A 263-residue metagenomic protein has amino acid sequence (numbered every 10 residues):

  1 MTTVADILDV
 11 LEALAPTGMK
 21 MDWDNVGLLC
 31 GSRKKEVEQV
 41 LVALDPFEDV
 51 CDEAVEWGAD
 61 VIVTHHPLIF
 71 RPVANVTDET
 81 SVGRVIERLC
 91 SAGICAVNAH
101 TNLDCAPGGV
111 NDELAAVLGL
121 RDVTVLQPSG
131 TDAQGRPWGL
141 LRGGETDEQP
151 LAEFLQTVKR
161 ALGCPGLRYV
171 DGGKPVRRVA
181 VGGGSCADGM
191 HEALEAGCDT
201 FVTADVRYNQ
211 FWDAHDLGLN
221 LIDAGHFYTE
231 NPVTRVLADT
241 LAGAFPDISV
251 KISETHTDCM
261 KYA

Functional and structural regions predicted by a protein language model:
M1-A263: Hydrophobic structural segments
